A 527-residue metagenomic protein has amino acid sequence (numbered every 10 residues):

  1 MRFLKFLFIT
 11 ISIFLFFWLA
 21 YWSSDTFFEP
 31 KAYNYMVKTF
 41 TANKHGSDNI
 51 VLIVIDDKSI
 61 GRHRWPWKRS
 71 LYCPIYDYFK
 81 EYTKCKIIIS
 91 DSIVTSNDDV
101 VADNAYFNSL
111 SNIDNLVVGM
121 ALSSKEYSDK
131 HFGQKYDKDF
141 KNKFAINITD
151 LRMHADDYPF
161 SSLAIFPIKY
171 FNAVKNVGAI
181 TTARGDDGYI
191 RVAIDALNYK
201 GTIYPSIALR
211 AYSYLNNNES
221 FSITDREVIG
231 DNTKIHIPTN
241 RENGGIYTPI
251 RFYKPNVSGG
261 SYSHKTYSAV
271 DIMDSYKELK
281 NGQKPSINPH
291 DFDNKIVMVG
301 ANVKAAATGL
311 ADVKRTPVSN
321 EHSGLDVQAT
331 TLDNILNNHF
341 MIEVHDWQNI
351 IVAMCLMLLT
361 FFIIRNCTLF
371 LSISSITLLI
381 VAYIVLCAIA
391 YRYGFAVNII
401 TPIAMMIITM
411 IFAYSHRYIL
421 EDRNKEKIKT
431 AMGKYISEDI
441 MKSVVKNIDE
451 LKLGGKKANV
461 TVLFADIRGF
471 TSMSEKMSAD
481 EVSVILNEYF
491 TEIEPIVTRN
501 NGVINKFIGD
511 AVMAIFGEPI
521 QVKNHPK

Functional and structural regions predicted by a protein language model:
R2-P238, F292-N366: Non-transmembrane functional regions of envelope-associated proteins
Y35, K277-Q283, K442-N447: Short gly/ser/thr-rich secondary-structure transition/capping motifs
I113, L215, T331, I335-H339 (+6 more regions): Generic, well-ordered alpha-helical scaffold segments in large soluble proteins
Y212, V299, L332, S437 (+3 more regions): Conserved hydrophobic/aromatic pocket- or pore-lining residues that grip, position, or stack substrates in active sites
D225-N281: Substrate-access "cap/lid" subdomains that shape and gate the entrance to catalytic or ligand-binding pockets
M341-H416: Transmembrane alpha-helical segments that form the functional core of multipass membrane systems
T401-A458, V484: Regulatory cytosolic signal-relay segments
E450-K527: Catalytic NTP-binding/metal-coordinating core of nucleotidyl cyclase/transferase enzymes
